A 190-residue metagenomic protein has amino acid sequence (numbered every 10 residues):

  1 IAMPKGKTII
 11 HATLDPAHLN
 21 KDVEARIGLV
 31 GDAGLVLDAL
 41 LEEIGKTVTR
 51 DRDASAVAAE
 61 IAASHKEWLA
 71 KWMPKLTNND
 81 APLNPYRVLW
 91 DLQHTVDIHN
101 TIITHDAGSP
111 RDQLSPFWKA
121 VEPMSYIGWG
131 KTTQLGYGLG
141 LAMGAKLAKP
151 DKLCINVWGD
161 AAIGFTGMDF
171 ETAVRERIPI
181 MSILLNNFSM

Functional and structural regions predicted by a protein language model:
I1, D91, D169-T172: A short acidic, amphipathic alpha-helical/loop segment
I1-E60: Glycine-rich, acidic loop regions that bind phosphate or pyrophosphate groups
M3, D97, V174: Anion (oxyanion) recognition and catalysis
G6, I98-N100, D151: A general structural motif
A12-L14, D32, D106, G159 (+1 more regions): Cofactor-binding loop segments of dinucleotide-utilizing enzymes, especially the Rossmann-like FAD- and NAD(P)+-binding
D22, I102, I155-N156: Hydrophobic "anchor" residues on beta-strands that sit immediately upstream of conserved functional sites
A63-K146: Active-site diphosphate/adenylate-binding microenvironment
S109-M190: Thiamine diphosphate
